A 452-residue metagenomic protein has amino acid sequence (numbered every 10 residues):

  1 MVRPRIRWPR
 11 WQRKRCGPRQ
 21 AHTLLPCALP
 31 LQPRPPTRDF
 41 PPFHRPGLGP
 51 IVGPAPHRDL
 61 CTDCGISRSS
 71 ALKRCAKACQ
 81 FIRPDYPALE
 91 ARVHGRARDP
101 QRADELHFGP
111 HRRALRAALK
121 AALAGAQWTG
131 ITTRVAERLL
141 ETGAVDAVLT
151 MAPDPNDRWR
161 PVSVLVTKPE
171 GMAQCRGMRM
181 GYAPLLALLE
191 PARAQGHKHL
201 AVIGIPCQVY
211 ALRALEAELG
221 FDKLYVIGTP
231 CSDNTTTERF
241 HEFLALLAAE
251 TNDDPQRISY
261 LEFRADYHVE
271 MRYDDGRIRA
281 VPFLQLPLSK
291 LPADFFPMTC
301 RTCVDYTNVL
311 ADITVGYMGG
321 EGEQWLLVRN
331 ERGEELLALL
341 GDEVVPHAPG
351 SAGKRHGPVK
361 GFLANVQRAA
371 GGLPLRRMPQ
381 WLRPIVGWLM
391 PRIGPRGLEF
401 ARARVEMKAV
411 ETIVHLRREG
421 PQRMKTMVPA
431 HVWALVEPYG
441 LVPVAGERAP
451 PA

Functional and structural regions predicted by a protein language model:
W8-W11: Tryptophan (W) side chains
L29-A97, I313: Iron-sulfur cluster-binding cysteine motifs and their immediate structural context in ferredoxin-like electron-transfer
F81-T132: Entry/capping segment at the start of metal-dependent catalytic domains with acidic active-site entry clusters
A126-D154: Low-complexity, highly charged intrinsically disordered N-terminal segments that act as targeting/localization
V145-D146, A248, D253-A452: Long, compositionally biased charged/polar accessory segments in the mid-to-C-terminal portions of proteins
P161-L185: Glycine-rich phosphate-binding "P-loop"
Y225-A245, H356: Short, flexible loop segments at boundaries between secondary-structure elements
